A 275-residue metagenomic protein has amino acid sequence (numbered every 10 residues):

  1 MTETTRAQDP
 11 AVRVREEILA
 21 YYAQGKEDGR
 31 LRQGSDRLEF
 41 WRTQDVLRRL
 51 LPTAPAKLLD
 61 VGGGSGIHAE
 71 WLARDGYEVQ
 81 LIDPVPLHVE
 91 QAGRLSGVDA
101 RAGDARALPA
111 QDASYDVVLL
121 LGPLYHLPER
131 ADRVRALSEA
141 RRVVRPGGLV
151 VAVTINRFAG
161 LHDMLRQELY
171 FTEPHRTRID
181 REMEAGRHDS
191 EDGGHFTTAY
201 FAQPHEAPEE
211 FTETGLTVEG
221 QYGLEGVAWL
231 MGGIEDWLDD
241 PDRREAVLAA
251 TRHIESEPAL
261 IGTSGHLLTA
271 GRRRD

Functional and structural regions predicted by a protein language model:
T2-A54, I67, W71, Q91: Conserved class I S-adenosyl-L-methionine
L59, S65-A107: Class I SAM-dependent methyltransferase SAM/SAH-binding core
R106-V118: A short acidic, Gly/Pro-enriched loop at the edge of an enzyme's catalytic core that lines a small-molecule cofactor
D116-A131: A short SAM/SAH-binding and catalytic strip from SAM-dependent methyltransferases
L127, E191-H205: Acceptor-substrate binding/catalytic loop of class I
V134-P146: A short glycine-rich, Lys/Arg-flanked "PGG" loop and its adjoining helix->strand segment in the class I
L149-E182: Conserved class I S-adenosyl-L-methionine
E210, T214-D275: C-terminal lobe and adjacent flexible extensions of AdoMet/dcAdoMet transferase-like proteins
